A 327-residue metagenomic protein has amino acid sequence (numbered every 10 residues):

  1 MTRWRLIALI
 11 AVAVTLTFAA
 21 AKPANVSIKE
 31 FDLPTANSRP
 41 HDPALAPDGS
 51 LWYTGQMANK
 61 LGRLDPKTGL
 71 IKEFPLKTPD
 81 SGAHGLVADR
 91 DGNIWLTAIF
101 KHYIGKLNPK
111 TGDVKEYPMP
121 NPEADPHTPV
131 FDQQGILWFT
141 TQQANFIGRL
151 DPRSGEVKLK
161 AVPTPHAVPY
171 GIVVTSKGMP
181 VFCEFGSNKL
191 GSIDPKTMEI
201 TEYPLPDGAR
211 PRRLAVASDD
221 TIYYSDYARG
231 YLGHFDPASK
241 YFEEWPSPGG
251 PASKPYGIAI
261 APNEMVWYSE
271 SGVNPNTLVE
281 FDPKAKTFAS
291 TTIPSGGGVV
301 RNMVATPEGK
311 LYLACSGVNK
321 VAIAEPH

Functional and structural regions predicted by a protein language model:
I7-T17: Bacterial N-terminal signal peptides
K22-N37: A short helix->beta-strand "capping" segment at the edge of beta-propeller domains
K29-L33, L70-P75, D113-P118, E156-V162 (+3 more regions): A short beta-strand motif characteristic of beta-propeller blades
A36-D48, P79-D91, P122-Q134, T164-M179 (+4 more regions): Beta-rich, blade/repeat-based domains predominating in secreted/periplasmic proteins but also intracellular
L51-M57, I94-F100, L137-Q143, P180-G186 (+3 more regions): Conserved beta-strand positions in repeat-built beta-propeller and related beta-rich domains
K60-R63, H102-K106, N145-R149, K189-S192 (+3 more regions): A short loop-to-beta-strand structural motif that recurs across blades of beta-propeller domains
D65-G69, N108-G112, D151-G155, D194-M198 (+3 more regions): Short loop/turn segments that connect beta-strands within beta-propeller blades
G298-H327: Blade-level signature of beta-propeller repeat domains, shared across WD40, Kelch, NHL, RCC1 and BNR/Asp-box propellers
